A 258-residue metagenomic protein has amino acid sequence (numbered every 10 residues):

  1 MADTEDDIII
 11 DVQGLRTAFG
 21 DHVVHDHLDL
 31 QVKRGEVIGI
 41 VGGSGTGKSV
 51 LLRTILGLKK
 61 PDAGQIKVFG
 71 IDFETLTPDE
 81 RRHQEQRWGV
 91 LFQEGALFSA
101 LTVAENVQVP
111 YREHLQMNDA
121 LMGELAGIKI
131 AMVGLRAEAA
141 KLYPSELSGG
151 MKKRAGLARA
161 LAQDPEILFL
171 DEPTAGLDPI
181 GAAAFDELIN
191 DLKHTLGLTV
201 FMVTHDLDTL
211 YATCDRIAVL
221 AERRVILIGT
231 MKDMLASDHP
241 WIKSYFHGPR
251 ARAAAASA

Functional and structural regions predicted by a protein language model:
L56: Helix-to-loop junction immediately C-terminal to a conserved catalytic motif
D72, D119-E138: Conserved ABC ATPase "signature" region
Y143-L147, M151: Conserved ABC ATPase signature
D164: Conserved catalytic motifs of ABC-family nucleotide-binding domains
L168-D171: Catalytic Walker B motif of ABC-type/P-loop ATPase nucleotide-binding domains
